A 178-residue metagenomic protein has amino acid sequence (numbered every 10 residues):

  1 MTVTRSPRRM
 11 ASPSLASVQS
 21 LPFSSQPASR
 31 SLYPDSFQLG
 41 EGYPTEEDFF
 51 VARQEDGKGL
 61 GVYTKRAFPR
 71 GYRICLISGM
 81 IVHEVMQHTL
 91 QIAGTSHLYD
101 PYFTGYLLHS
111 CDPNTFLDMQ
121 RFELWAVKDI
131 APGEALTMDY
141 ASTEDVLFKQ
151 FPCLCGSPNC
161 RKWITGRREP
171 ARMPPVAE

Functional and structural regions predicted by a protein language model:
T2-E178: Conserved catalytic SET/PR domain of SAM-dependent protein methyltransferases, capturing the structural core that binds
